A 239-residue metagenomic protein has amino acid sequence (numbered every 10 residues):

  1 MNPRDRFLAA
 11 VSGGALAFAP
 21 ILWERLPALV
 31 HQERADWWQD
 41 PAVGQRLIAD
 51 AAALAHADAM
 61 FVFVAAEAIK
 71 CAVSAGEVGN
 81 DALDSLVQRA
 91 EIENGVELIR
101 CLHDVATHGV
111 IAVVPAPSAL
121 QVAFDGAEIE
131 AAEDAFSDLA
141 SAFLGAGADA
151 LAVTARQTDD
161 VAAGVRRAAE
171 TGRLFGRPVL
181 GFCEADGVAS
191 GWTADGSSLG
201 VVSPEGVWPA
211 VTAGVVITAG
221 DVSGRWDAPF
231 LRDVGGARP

Functional and structural regions predicted by a protein language model:
M1-I69, R167-A169, R173, A210-P239: N-terminal basic, low-complexity leaders that serve as flexible interaction/assembly modules and, when applicable, as
L16-I21, D58-V64, H108-P115, L151-V153 (+3 more regions): Hydrophobic faces of well-ordered beta-strands that scaffold small-molecule active sites in alpha/beta enzyme cores
V30-G44, V122-D134, D138, S198-P204: Active-site mouth loops of central-metabolism enzymes
P41-Q45, E91, G95, I129-E133 (+3 more regions): Generic structural signal for well-ordered, non-membrane alpha-helical segments in soluble metabolic enzymes
A59-E91, G147-A162: Glycine-rich, proline-tolerant flexible connector loops at the mouths of alpha/beta enzymes
C71-G145: Active-site-proximal, glycine-rich beta->alpha crossover segments in alpha/beta enzymes that shape flexible
N94-I99, T158-A168, G206-W208: Active-site-adjacent beta->alpha loops and helix N-cap segments on the catalytic face of soluble alpha/beta enzymes
D125-V153, Q157-E170, L174-P178, S190: Alpha/beta enzyme core
